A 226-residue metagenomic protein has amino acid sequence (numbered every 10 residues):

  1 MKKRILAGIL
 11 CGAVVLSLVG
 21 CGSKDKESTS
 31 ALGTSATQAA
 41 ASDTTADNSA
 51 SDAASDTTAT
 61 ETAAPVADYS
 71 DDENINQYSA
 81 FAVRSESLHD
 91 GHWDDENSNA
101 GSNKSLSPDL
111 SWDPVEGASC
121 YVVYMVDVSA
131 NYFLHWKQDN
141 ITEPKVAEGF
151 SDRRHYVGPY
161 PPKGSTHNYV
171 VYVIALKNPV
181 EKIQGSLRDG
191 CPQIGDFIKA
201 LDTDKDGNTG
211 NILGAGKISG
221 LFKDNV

Functional and structural regions predicted by a protein language model:
M1-R4: Positively charged n-region of N-terminal signal peptides that target proteins for export
S17-G20: C-terminal motif of bacterial Sec signal peptides marking the signal peptidase cleavage site
G22-A39, D47, A54-V226: N-terminus-centered regions that define maturation/targeting leaders and the start of the first functional domain
